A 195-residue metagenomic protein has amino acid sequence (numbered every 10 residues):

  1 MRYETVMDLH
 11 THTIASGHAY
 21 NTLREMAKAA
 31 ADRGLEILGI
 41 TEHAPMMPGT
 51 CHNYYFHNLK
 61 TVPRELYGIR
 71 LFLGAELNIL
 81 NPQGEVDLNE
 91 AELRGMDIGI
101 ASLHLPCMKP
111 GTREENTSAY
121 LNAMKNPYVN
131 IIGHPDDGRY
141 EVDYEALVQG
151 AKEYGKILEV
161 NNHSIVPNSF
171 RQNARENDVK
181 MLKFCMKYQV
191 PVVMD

Functional and structural regions predicted by a protein language model:
R2, A31, A44, G49-V160 (+1 more regions): Extended substrate/RNA-proximal surfaces in nucleic-acid metabolism proteins
V6-S16, I40-H43, I132-P135: Histidine-centered catalytic micro-motifs
I14-I37, T41-G49: Metal-associated gating/positioning segment near the N- to mid-region
G17-N21, T50, E141-V148, N168-F184: Histidine/acidic-residue-rich catalytic or RNA/ligand-binding cores of hydrolases and nuclease-related proteins
T22-M26, A119, K180: Well-ordered alpha-helical segments embedded in enzymatic catalytic cores
M26, T41, L59, L147 (+1 more regions): Aromatic/hydrophobic pocket-lining residues that form π-stacking "cages" and hydrophobic walls in ligand
E36, I157, P191: Residue-level detector of anion-binding/catalytic polar loops
H43, V190-D195: Short acidic/histidine-rich active-site segments
